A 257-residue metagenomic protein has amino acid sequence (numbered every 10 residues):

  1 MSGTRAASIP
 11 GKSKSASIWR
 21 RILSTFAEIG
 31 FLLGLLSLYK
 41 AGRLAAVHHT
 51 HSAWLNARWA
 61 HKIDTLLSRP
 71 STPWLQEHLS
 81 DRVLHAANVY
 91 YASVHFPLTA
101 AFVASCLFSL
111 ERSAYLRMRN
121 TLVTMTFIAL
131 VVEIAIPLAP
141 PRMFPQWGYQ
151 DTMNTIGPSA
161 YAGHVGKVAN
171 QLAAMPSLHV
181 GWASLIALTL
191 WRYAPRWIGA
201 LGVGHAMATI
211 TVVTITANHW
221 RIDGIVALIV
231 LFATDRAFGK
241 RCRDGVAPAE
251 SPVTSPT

Functional and structural regions predicted by a protein language model:
M1-S15, R243-T257: Short, intrinsically disordered terminal tails adjacent to the first/last structured region
S2-L98: N-terminal transmembrane-helix/juxtamembrane module of multi-pass inner/ER membrane proteins
W19, L23, A27, F31 (+3 more regions): Alpha-helical transmembrane segments of integral membrane proteins
S37-A41, T126-I134, G204-A217: Aromatic-anchored segments of alpha-helical transmembrane domains
T50-K62, F108-W197, R243-P256: Membrane-interface loops
Y90-C106, H179-A187: Hydrophobic alpha-helical transmembrane segments
P140-W147, N170-A174, A208-T234: Interfacial helix-loop-helix junctions of multi-pass membrane proteins
A187-W191, L231-G239: Hydrophobic transmembrane alpha-helices
